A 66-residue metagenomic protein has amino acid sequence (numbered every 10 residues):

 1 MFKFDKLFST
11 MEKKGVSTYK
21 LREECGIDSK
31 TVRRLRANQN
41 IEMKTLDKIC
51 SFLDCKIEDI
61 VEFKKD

Functional and structural regions predicted by a protein language model:
M1-K20: A short, Lys/Arg-rich alpha-helix, primarily the initiator
K6-T10, L35, V61-D66: Short, charged recognition helix plus adjacent turn of helix-turn-helix-like nucleic-acid-binding domains
E12, E23, S51: Alpha-helical residues within the helix-turn-helix
G15-R33: Short alpha-helical DNA-recognition segment
T18, M43-L46: Helix-turn-helix DNA-binding elements, focusing on the entry/boundary residues of the two helices that contact DNA
D47-C50, I60-V61: Hydrophobic micro-packing sites on short alpha-helices
